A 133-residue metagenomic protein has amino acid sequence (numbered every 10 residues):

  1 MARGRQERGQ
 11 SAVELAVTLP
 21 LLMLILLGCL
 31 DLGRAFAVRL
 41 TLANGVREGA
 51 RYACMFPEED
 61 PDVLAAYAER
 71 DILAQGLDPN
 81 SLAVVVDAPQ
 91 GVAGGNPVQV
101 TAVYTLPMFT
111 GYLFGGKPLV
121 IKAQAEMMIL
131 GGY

Functional and structural regions predicted by a protein language model:
M1-A2, A125: Short N-terminal secondary-structure initiator segments
A2-E69: Alpha-helical assembly-interface signal, strongest on the long, hydrophobic N-terminal helix that forms
R47-Y133: Short, conserved structural patches
